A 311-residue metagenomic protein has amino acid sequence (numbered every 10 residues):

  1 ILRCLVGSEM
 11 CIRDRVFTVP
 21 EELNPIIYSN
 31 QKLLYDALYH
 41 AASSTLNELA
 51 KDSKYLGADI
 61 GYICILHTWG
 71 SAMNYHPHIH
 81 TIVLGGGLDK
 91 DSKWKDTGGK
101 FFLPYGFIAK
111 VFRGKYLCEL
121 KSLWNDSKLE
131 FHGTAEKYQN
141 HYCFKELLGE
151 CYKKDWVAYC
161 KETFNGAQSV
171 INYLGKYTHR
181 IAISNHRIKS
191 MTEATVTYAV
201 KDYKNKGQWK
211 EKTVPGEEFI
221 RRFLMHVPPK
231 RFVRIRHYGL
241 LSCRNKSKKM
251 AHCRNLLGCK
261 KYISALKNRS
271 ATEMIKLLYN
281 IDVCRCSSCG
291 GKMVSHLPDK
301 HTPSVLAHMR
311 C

Functional and structural regions predicted by a protein language model:
I1-I12: Single conserved hydrophobic/aromatic residue that forms the stacking wall/gate of nucleotide- or nucleobase-binding
S8-E9, K300-C311: Short cysteine/histidine-rich metal-coordination sites, predominantly Zn2+-binding motifs
R13-L38: Signature for HUH/AEP ssDNA processing cores
P25, L34-C64, S71-V200, K204-S242 (+1 more regions): Conserved His + Asp/Glu catalytic blocks
G258-K276: Short Cys/His-rich Zn2+-coordinating modules
V283: Residues immediately within or flanking Cys/His clusters that coordinate Zn2+ in small zinc-binding modules
S287-S288: Short, cysteine/histidine-rich loop/knuckle motifs that typically chelate Zn2+
V294-D299: Short Cys/His-rich "knuckle" micro-motifs
